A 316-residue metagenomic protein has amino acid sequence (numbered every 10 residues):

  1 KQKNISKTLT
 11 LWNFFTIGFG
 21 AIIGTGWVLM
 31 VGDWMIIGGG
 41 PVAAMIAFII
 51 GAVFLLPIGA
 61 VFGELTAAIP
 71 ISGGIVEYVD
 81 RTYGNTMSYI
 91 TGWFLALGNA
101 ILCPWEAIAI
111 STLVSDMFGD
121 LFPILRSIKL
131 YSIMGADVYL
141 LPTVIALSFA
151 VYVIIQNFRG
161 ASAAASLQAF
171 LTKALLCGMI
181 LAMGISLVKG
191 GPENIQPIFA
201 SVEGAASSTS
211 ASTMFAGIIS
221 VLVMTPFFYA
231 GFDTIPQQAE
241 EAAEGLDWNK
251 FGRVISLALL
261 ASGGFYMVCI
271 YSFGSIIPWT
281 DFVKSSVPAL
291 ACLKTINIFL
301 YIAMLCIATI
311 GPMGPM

Functional and structural regions predicted by a protein language model:
K1-G32, I36-V42, L55-A60, A205 (+1 more regions): Membrane-interface "cap" regions at the ends of multi-pass membrane proteins
Q2-N4, R159-A169, A230-F265, F282-S285: Hydrophobic, small-residue-rich membrane helices and short re-entrant helix-turn-helix hairpins that build
K7-G18, G84-G98, I145-A146, S210-T225 (+1 more regions): Select transmembrane alpha-helical segments in multipass membrane proteins
G32-W34, E64, V76-T82, I155 (+2 more regions): Helix-loop junctions at the membrane interface of multi-pass solute transporters
D33, L56-A150, L305-M316: Hydrophobic transmembrane alpha-helices that form the core helical bundles of multi-pass secondary transporters
E77-D80, G84, D116-L121, V202 (+2 more regions): TM-loop-TM module centered on a large, flexible mid-protein loop between adjacent transmembrane helices in multi-pass
C103, T112-D120, K173-G204, Y271-I277: Hydrophobic alpha-helical segments and their helix-loop junctions in multi-pass secondary transporters
L140-F199, V254-L259: Membrane-interface loop-to-helix entry segments
